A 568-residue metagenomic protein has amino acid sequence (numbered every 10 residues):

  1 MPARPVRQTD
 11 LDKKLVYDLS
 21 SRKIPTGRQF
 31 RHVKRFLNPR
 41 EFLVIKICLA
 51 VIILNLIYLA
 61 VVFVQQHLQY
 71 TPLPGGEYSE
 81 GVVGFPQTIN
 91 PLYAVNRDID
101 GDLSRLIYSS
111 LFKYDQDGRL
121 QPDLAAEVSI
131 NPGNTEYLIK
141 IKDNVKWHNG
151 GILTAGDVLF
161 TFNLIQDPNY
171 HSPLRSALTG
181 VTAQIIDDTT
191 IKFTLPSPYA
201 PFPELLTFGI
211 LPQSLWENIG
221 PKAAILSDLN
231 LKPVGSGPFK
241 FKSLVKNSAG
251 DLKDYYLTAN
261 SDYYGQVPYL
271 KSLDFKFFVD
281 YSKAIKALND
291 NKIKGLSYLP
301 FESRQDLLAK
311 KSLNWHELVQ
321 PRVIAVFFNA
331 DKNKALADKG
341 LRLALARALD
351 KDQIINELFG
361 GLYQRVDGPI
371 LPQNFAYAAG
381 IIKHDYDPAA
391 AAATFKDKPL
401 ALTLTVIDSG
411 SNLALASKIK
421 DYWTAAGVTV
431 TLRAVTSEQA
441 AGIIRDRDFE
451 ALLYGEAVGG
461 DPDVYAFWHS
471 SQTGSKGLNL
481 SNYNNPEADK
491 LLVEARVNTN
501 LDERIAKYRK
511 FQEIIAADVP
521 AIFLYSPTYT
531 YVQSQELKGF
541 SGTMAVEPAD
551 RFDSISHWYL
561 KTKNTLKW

Functional and structural regions predicted by a protein language model:
P2-K13, I324, A346-Y377, S411-K420 (+1 more regions): Detector for C-terminal structural segments
P2-R22, E127-H171, K192-T194, A287-D290 (+1 more regions): Aromatic- and charge-enriched surface segment that lines or borders ligand/interaction sites
V51, N55, G250-K253, T394-V458 (+2 more regions): Ligand/substrate-recognition segments at binding pockets and active sites
V82-P132, N163, V234-S236: N-terminal lobe/hinge region of extracytoplasmic solute-binding protein
F85-G101, L124-A125, G151-I152, P173 (+5 more regions): A structural "hinge/loop" feature
L174-P221: Surface-exposed binding/hinge segments that line and control ligand-binding clefts or catalytic entry sites
T207-P268, S272, S282, A389 (+1 more regions): Gly/Pro-rich hinge or "lid" segments in bacterial periplasmic/extracellular proteins
S261-D306, T429: Ligand-site clamp/hinge motif
